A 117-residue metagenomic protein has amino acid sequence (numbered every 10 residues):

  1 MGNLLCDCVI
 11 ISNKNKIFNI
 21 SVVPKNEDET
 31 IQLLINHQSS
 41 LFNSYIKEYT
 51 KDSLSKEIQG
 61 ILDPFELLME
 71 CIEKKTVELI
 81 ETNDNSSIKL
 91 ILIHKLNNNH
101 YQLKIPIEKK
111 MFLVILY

Functional and structural regions predicted by a protein language model:
M1-P106: A structural signal for beta-rich interaction modules in eukaryotic proteins
L116-Y117: Charged heptad-repeat coiled-coil "rod" segments that mediate homo-/hetero-oligomerization in large eukaryotic
